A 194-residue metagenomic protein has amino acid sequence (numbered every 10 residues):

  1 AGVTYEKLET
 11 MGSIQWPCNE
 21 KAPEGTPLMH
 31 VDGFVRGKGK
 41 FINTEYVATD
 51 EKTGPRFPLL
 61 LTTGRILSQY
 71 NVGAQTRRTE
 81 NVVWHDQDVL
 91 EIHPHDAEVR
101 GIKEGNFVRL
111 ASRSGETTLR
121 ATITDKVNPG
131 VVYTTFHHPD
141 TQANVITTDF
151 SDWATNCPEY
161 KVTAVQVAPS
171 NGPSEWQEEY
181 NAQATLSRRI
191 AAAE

Functional and structural regions predicted by a protein language model:
A1-E9, I14, E20, R56 (+3 more regions): Long, contiguous, secondary-structure-rich segments that constitute the structural scaffold of globular domains
A1-R77: Long, low-complexity segments enriched in small/aliphatic residues
